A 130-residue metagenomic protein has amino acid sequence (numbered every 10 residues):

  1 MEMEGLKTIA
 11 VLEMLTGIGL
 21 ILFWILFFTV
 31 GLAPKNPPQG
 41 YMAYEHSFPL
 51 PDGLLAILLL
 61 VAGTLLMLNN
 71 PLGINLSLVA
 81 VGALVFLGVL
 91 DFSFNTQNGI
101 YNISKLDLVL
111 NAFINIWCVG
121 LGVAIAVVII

Functional and structural regions predicted by a protein language model:
E2-I130: Topology signature of small-to-medium multi-pass alpha-helical membrane proteins
